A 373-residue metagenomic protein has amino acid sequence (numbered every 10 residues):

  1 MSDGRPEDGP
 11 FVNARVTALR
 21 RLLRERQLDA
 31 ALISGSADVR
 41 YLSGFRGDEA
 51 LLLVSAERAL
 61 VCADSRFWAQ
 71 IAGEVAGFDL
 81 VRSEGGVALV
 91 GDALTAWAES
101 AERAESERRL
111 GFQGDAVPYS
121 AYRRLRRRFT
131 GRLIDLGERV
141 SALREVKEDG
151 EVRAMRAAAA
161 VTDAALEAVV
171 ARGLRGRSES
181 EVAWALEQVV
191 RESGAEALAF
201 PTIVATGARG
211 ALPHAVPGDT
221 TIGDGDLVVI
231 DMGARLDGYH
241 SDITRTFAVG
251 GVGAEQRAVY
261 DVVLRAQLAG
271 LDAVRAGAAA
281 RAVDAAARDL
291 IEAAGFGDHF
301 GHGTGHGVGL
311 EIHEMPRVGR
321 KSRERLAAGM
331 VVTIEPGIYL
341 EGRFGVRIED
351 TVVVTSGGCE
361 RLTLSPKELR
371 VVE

Functional and structural regions predicted by a protein language model:
M1-E373: Active-site neighborhoods and metal-handling regions in enzymes and metal-associated proteins
